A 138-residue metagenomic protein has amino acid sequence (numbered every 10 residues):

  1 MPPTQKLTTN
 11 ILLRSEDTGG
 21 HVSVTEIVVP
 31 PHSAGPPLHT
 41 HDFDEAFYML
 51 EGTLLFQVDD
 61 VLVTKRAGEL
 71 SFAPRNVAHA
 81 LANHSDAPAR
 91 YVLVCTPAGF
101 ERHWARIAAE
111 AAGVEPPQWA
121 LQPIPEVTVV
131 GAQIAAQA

Functional and structural regions predicted by a protein language model:
P2-P37, F43-D44: A short glycine-rich, His/Asp/Glu-containing loop-to-beta-strand
E26-P30, T40-Q57, V94: Short, conserved beta-strand element in jelly-roll/cupin
S33, H39-T40, F56, T64 (+1 more regions): Short solvent-exposed loop/turn micro-motifs enriched in small/polar/acidic residues
A46, T53-L55, L62, A78 (+1 more regions): Structural motif
Q57, A82-H84: A generic structural motif
D60-A78: Short acidic-glycine-tyrosine-enriched beta hairpin
H84-A138: Double-stranded beta-helix
